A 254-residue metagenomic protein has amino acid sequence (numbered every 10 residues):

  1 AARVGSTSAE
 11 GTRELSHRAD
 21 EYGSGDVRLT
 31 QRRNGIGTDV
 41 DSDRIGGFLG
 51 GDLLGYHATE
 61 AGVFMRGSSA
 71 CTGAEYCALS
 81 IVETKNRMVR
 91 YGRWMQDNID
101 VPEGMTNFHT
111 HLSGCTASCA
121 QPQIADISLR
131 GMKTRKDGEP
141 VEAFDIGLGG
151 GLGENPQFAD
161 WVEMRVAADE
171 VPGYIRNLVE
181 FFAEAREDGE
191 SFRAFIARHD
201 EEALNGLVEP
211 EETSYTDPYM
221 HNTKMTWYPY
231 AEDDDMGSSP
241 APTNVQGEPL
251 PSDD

Functional and structural regions predicted by a protein language model:
A1-D254: Peripheral terminal and linker regions in Fe-S/redox and tRNA-modifying enzymes
